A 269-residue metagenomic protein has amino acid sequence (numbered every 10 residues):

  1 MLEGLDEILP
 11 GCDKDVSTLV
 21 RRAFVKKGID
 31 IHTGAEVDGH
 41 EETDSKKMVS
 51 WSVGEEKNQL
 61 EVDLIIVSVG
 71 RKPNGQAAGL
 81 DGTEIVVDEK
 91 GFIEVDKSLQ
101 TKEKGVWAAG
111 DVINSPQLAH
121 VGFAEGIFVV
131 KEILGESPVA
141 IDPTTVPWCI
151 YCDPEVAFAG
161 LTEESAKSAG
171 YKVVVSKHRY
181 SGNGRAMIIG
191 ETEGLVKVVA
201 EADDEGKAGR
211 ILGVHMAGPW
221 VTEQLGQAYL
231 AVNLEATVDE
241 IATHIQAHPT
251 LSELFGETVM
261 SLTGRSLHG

Functional and structural regions predicted by a protein language model:
M1-K97, L161, S168, K172-V173 (+1 more regions): A Rossmann-like FAD-binding core segment of flavoenzymes
D6, P10, G34, H40 (+1 more regions): Flexible, acidic loop-helix segments that line cofactor/substrate-binding pockets
C12, A35, E132, V214-H215: Short hydrophobic alpha-helix segments
K14, T43, W107, L134 (+1 more regions): Residue-level structural signal for beta-strand termini and adjacent loop
E42-K47, E103, I189-G194: A short, glycine/Asx- and small/polar-enriched loop/turn that sits immediately N-terminal to a beta-strand
N58-G135, E223, Q227: FAD-site-proximal beta/loop scaffold in flavoenzymes
V86-V87, E136-P147, Y171-S176: A short alpha-helix-loop-beta-strand transition element characteristic of N-terminal alpha/beta dinucleotide-binding
G135, Y151-G269: Flexible, glycine-rich terminal cap/loop adjacent to redox cofactors in electron-transfer oxidoreductases
